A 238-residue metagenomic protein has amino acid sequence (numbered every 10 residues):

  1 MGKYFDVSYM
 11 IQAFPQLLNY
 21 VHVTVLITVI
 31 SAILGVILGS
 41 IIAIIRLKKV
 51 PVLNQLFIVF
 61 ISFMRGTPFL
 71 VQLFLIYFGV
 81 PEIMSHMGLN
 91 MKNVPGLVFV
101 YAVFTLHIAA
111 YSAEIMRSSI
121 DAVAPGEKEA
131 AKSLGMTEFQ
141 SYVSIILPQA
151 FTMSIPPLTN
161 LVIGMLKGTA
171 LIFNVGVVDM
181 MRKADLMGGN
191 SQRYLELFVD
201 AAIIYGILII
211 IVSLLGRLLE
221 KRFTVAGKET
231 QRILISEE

Functional and structural regions predicted by a protein language model:
M1-E238: Transmembrane alpha-helices and adjacent helix-loop boundaries
